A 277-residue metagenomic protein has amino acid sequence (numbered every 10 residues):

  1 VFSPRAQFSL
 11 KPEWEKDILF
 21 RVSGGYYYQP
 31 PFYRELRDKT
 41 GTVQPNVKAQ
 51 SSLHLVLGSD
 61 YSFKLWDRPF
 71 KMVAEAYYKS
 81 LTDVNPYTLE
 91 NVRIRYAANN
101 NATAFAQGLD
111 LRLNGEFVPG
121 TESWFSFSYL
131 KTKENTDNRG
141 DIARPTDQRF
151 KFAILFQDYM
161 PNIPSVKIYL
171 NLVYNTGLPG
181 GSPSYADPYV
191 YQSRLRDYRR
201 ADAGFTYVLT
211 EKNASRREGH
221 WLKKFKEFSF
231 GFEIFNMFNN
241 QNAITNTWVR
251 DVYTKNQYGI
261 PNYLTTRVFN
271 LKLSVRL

Functional and structural regions predicted by a protein language model:
V1-D17: Signature of Gram-negative outer-membrane beta-barrel scaffolds
F2, S51-L55, Y78, T103-Q107 (+4 more regions): Residues that define the transmembrane beta-barrel architecture of outer-membrane proteins
A6-L10, L57-Y61, L109-G115, F125 (+5 more regions): Residues on the lipid-exposed face of transmembrane beta-strands in outer-membrane beta-barrel proteins
K11-E13, R21-S23, K48-Q107, F230 (+1 more regions): Membrane-embedded beta-barrel scaffold of Gram-negative outer-membrane proteins
P12-L19, K64-F70, P119-G120, M160-V166 (+1 more regions): Short loop/turn motifs that connect adjacent beta-strands in outer-membrane beta-barrel proteins
G24-P30, F63, A76-D83, Y129-K133 (+4 more regions): Transmembrane beta-strands of outer-membrane beta-barrel pores
Y78-S80, N99-S182: Gram-negative outer-membrane beta-barrel transporters
G120-S123, Y174-P183, Y207-L277: C-terminal beta-signal and adjacent terminal beta-strands/loops of Gram-negative outer-membrane beta-barrel proteins
